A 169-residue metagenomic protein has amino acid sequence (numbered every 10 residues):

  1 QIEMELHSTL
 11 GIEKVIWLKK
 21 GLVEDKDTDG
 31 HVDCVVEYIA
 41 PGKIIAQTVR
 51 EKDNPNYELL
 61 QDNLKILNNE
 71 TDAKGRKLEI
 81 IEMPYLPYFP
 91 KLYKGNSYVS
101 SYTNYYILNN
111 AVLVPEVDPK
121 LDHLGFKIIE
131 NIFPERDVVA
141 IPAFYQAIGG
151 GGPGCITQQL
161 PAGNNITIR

Functional and structural regions predicted by a protein language model:
Q1-R169: Histidine/cysteine-enriched polar flanking segments
